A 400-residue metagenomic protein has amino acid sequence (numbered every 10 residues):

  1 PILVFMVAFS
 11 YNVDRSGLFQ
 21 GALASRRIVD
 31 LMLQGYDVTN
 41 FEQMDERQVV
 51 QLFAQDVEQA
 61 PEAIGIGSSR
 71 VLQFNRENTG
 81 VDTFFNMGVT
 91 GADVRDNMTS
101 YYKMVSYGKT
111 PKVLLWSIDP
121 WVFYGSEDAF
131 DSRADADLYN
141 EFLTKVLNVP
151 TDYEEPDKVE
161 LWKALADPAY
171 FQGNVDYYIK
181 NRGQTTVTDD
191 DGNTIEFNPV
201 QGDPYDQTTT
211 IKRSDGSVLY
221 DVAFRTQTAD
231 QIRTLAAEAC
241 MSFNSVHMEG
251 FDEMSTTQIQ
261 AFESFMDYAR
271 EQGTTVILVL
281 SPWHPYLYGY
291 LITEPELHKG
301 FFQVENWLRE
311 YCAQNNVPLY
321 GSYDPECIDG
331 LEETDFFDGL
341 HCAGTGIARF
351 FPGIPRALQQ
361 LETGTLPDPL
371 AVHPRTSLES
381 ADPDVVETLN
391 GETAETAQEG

Functional and structural regions predicted by a protein language model:
P1-N12: Hydrophobic membrane-insertion alpha-helices, especially the h-region of bacterial N-terminal signal peptides
N12-L31: Alpha-helical transmembrane signal-anchor/signal-peptide segments
I28-Q59: Short extracytoplasmic
V57-Y153: Membrane-embedded segments
S132-Q272, P367-G400: Secreted/periplasmic serine-hydrolase-like ester/acetyl group-modifying domain
Y268-P295: Active-site segments of SGNH/GDSL-like serine hydrolases that catalyze O-acetyl group transfer/hydrolysis on lipids
Y286-G321: Substrate-gating cap/lid alpha-helix
D335-P383: Histidine-centered active-site loop/cap adjacent to the catalytic His in serine esterases/O-acetyl transfer systems
